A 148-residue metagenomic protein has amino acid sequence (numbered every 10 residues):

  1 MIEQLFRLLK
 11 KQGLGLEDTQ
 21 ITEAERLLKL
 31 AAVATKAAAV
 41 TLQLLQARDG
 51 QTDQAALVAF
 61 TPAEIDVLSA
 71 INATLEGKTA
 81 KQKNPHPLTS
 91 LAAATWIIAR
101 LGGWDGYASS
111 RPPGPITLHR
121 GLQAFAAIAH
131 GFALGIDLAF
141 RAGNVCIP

Functional and structural regions predicted by a protein language model:
M1-P148: Single, function-defining residue in the core of a domain
